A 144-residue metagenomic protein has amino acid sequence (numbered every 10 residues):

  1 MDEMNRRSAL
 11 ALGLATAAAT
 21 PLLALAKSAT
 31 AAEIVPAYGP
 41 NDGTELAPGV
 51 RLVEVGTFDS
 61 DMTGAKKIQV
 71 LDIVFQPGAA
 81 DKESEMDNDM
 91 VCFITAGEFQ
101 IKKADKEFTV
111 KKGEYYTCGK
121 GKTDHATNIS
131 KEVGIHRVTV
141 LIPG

Functional and structural regions predicted by a protein language model:
M1-T20: N-terminal secretory signal peptides and thylakoid transit peptides that target proteins across membranes
L23-G56: C-terminal segment of N-terminal export signals and the immediately downstream linker at the start of the mature
Q69-M86, G119-K120: Conserved short histidine dyad/triad with adjacent acidic residue
D87-A104: Glycine- and acidic-residue-biased ligand/ion/polar-headgroup-sensing regions
K106-K120: Short acidic-glycine-tyrosine-enriched beta hairpin
G121-G144: Ligand-binding loop in jelly-roll beta-barrel domains
